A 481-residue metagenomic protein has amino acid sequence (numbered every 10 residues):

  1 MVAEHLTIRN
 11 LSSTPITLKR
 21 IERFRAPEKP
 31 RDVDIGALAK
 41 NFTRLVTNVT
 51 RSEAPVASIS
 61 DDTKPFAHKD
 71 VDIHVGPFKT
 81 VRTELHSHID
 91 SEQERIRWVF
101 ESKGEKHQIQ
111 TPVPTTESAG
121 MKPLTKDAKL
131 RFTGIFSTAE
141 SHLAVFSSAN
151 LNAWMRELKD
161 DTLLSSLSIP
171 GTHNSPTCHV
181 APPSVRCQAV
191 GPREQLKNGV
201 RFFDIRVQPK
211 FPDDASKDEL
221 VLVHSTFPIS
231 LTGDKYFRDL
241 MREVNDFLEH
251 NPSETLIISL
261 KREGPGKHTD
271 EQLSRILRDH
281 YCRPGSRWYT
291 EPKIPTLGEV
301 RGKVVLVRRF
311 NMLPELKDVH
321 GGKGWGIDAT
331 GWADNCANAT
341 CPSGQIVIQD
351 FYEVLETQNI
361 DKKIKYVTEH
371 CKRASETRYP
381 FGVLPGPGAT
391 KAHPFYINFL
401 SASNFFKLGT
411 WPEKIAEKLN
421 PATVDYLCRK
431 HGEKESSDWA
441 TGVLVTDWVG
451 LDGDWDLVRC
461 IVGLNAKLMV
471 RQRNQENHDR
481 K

Functional and structural regions predicted by a protein language model:
V2-N198, F211-H250, M312-P314, I327 (+1 more regions): Long, acidic (Asp/Glu-rich), low-complexity accessory segments flanking structured domains
P170, S259-K261, V307-R309, N398-L400 (+1 more regions): A cross-family glycoside hydrolase active-site/sugar-binding cleft signature
Q195, R206, I258, L306 (+1 more regions): Conserved, mostly hydrophobic/aromatic
G199-R201, P252-L256, R301-K303, A392-H393: Loop/turn elements at helix/coil->beta-strand transitions in domains of secreted/extracellular proteins
S225-R278, P292-I294, G302: Intrinsically disordered, low-complexity acidic segments that are enriched in bulky aromatics
D234-V244, D270-R283, K363-T377, A416-Y426: Well-ordered, non-membrane alpha-helical segments in soluble/globular domains
I276-P292, A339, G388-K391, L464-N477: Structural alpha-beta junctions
K303-T410: Aromatic-lined glycan-binding groove of carbohydrate-active enzymes
